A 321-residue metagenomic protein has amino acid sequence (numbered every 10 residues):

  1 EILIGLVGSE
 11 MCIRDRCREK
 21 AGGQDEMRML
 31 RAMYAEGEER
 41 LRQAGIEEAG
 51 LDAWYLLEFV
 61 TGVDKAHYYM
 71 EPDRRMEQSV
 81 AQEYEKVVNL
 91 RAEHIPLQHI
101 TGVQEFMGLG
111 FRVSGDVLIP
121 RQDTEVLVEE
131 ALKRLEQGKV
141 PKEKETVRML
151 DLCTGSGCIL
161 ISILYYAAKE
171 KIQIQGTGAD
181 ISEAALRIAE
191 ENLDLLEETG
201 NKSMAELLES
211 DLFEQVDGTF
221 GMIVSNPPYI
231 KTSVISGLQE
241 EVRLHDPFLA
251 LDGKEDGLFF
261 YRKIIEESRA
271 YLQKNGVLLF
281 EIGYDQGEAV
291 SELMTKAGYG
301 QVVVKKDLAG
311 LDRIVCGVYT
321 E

Functional and structural regions predicted by a protein language model:
E1-D15: Single conserved hydrophobic/aromatic residue that forms the stacking wall/gate of nucleotide- or nucleobase-binding
D25-V63, Y68-Y69, M76: Non-catalytic accessory regions of SAM-dependent methyltransferases
L56, H94, T124, I159 (+6 more regions): Residue-level signal for inorganic ion chemistry
E58-R134: Conserved AdoMet
Q98, I230-S233, D285: Active-site beta-alpha loop architecture of Rossmann-like, nucleotide-cofactor-dependent enzymes
V126-G237: Conserved SAM/SAH cofactor-binding pocket of Class I
Y229-F259: Mobile active-site "lid"/loop adjacent to the S-adenosyl-L-methionine
E255-V318: Conserved Class I SAM-dependent methyltransferase catalytic core
